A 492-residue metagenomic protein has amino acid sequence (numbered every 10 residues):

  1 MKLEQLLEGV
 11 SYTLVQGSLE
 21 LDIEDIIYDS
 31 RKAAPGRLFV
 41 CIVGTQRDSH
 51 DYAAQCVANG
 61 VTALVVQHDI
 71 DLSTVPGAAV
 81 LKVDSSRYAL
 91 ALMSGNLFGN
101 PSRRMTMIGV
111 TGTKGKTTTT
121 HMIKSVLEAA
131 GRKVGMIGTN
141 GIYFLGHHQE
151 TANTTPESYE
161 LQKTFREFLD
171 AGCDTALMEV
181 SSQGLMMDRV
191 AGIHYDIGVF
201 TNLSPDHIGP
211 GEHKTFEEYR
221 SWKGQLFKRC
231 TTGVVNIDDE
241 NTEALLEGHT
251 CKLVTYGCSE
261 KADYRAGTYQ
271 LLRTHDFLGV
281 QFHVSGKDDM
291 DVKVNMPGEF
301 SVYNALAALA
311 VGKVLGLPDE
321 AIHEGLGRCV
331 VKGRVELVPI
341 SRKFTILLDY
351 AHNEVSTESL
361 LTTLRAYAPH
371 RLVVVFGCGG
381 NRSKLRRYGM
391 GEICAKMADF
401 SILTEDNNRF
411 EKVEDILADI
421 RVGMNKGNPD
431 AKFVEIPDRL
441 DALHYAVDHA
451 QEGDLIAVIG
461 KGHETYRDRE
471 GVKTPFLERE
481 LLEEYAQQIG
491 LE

Functional and structural regions predicted by a protein language model:
M1-L14, P35-L38, T250, K287 (+4 more regions): ATP-dependent carboxylate-amine ligase
M1-L92, K228, Y269, K293 (+4 more regions): N-terminal leader/targeting and accessory segments in enzymes
L7-G9, I70-G77, A171, D196-I346 (+1 more regions): Acidic, Mg2+-coordinating active-site environments of NTP-dependent enzymes
L7-V10, A89-G233, I237, N241-H249 (+3 more regions): Phosphate-binding loop of NTP-binding sites
G44-Q46, S182-Q183, S204-H207, D239-E240 (+3 more regions): Short glycine-rich anion-binding loops that position phosphate/pyrophosphate groups of nucleotides and phosphorylated
A58, T62-H68, G233-I237, V375-F376 (+1 more regions): Short internal beta-strands
M136, M178, G198, V235 (+4 more regions): Structural beta-sheet core signal
